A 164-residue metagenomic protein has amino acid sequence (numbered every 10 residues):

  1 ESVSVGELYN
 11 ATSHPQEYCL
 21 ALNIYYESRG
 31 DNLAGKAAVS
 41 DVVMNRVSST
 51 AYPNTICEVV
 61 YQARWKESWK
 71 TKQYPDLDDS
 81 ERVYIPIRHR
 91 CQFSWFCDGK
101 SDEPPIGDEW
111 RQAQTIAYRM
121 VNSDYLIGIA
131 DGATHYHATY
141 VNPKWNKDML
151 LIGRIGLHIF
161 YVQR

Functional and structural regions predicted by a protein language model:
S2-R164: Bacterial extracytoplasmic/cell-wall-associated proteins, especially those involved in peptidoglycan
